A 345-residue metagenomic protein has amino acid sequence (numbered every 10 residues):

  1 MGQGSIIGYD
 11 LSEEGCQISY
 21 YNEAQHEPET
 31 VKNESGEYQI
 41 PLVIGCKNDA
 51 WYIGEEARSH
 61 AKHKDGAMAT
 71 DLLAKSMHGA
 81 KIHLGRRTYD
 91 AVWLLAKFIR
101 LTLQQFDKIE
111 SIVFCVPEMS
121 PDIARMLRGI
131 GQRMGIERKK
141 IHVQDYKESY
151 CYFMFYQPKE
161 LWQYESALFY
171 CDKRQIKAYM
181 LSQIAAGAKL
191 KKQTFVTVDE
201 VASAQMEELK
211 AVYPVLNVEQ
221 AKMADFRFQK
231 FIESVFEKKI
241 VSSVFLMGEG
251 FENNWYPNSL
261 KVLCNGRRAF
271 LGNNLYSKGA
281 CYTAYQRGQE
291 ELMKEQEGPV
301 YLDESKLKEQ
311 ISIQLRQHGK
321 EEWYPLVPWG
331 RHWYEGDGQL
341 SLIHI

Functional and structural regions predicted by a protein language model:
M1-I7, I136-L168, L275-G298, L302: Conserved phosphate-binding catalytic cores of ATP/NTP-utilizing and phosphoryl-transfer enzymes
G2-K32, F155-F195: Gly/Thr-rich phosphate-binding beta-strand-loop-beta motif of the actin/hexokinase/Hsp70
E29-C115, S120-D122, E200-S234, V241: Conserved phosphate-binding loops in N-terminal lobes of ATP-dependent enzymes of the actin/Hsp70/sugar-kinase
V92-Q157, N273: Active-site neighborhood for divalent-cation/phosphate handling
F114-A124, R227-K261, R268, G272-N273: Glycine-rich phosphate-binding loops at beta-strand->alpha-helix junctions
Y150-F153, A178-M223: Short, flexible helix-coil linker/hinge segments at the edges of structured domains or between repeats
L168-I184, E291-Y324: Extended, charge-rich low-complexity interaction segments
I343-I345: Conserved small/polar residues in nucleotide/adenosyl-binding loops
